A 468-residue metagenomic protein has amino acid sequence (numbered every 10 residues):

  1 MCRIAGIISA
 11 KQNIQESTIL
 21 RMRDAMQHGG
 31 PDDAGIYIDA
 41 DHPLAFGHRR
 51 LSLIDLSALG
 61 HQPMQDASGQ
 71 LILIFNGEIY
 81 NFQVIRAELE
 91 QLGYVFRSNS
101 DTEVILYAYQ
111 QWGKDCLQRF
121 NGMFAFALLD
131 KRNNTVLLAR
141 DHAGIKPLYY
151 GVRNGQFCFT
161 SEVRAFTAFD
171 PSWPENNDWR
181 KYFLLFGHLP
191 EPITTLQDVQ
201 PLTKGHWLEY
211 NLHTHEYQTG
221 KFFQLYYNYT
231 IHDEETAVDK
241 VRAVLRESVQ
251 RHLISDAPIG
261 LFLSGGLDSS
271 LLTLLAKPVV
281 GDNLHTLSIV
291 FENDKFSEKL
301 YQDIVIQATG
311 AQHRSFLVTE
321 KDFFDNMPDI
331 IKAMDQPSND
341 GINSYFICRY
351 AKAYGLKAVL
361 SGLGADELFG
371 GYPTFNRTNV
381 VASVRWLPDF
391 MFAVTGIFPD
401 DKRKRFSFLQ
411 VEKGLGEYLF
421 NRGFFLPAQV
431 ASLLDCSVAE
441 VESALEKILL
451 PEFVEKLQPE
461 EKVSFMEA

Functional and structural regions predicted by a protein language model:
M1-A333: Cysteine-centered catalytic environments shared across enzyme families
H48, R153, Q307-A468: Glycine-rich active-site loop/lid subdomains used to bind and stabilize high-energy intermediates
